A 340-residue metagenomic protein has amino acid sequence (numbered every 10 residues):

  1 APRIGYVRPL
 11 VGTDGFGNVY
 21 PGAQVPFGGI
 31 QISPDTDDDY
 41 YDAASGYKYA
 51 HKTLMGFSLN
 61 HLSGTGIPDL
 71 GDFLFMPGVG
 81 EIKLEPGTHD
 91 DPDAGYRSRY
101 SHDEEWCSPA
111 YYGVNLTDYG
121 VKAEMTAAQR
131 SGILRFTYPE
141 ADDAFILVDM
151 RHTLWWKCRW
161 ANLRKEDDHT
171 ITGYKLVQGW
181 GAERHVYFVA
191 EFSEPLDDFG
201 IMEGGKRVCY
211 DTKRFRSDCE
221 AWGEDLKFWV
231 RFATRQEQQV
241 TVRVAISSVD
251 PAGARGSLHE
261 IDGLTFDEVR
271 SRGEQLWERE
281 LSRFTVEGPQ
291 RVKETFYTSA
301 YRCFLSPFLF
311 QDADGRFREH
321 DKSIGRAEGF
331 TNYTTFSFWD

Functional and structural regions predicted by a protein language model:
A1-D340: Accessory carbohydrate-recognition regions in carbohydrate-active enzymes
